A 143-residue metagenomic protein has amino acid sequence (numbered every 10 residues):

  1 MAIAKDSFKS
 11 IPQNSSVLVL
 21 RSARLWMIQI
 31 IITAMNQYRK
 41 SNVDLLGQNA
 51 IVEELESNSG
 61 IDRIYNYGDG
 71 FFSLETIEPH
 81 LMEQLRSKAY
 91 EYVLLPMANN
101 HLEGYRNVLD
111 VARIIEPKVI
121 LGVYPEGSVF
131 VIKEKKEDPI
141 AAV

Functional and structural regions predicted by a protein language model:
A2-S7, Q13-A141: Active-site and donor-binding regions of nucleotide-sugar-utilizing enzymes
